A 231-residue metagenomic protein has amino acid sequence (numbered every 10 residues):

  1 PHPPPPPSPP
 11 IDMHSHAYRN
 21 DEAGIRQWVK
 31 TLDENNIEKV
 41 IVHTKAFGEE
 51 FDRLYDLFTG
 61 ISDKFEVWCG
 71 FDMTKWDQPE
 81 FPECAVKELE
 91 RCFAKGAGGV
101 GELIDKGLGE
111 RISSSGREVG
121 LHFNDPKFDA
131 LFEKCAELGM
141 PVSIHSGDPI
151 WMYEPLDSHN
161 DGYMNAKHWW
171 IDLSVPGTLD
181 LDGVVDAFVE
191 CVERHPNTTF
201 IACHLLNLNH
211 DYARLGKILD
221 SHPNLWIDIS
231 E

Functional and structural regions predicted by a protein language model:
P1-R19: Replace "His-x-His-based motif
P6-P10, N36-I41, I61-V67, A94-G99 (+3 more regions): Short, well-ordered coil/turn segments that N-cap beta-strands
P10-S15, Q27-E49, F65-D72, G98-E102: Divalent metal-dependent hydrolysis catalytic cores, especially in the metallo-beta-lactamase
M13-H16, H43-K45, G70-D72, E102-D105 (+3 more regions): Active-site-proximal beta-strand/loop segments in catalytic clefts of secreted hydrolases
H14, L32, C92, V100 (+3 more regions): Conserved, mostly hydrophobic/aromatic
N20-L32, Q78-C92, R214: Short, acidic/polar
F51-W170: Active-site gating/metal-coordination segments in enzymes
R117-E231: Catalytic pocket-lining loop regions of alpha/beta-barrel enzymes, especially the amidohydrolase/enolase/GH5 lineages
